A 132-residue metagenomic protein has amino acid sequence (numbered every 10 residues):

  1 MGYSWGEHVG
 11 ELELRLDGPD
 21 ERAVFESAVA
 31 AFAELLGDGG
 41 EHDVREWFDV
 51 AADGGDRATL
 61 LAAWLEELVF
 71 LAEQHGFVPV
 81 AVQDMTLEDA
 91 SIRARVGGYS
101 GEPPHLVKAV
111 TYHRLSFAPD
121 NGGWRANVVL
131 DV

Functional and structural regions predicted by a protein language model:
M1-V132: Intrinsically disordered, low-complexity regions
